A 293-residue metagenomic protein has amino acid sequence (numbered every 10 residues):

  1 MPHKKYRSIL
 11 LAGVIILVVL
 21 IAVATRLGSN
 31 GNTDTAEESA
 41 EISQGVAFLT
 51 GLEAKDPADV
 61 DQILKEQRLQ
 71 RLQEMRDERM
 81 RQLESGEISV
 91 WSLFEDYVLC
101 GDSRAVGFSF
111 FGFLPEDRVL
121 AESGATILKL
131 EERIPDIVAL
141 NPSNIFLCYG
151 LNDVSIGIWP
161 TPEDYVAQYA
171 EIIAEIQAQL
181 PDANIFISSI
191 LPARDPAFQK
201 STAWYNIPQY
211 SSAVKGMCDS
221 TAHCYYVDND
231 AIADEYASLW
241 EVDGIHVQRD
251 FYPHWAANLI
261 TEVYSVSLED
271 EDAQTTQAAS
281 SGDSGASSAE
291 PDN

Functional and structural regions predicted by a protein language model:
M1-F94, F110, V266-N293: N-terminal secretory targeting modules
E78-G86, G124-I134: N-terminal post-signal-peptidase region of extra-cytosolic proteins
C100-S103, L120-S123, C148-N152, S188-P192 (+1 more regions): Active-site-proximal beta-strand/loop segments in catalytic clefts of secreted hydrolases
G107, R133-V166, F186, I190-A197: Oxyanion-hole/transition-state-stabilizing segment in secreted/luminal serine hydrolases and related acyltransferases
G112-L130, S155-P162: Acidic/histidine-rich helix-loop elements that form or flank divalent-metal/phosphate-binding sites at the catalytic
I127-V138, A170-E175: Alpha-helical scaffolding within the catalytic cores of extracellular/periplasmic polymer-degrading hydrolases
P162-E171, A203-Y210: Charged helix-capping and loop-helix junction motifs
A193-N293: Catalytic His-Asp segment of secreted/periplasmic serine-dependent ester chemistry enzymes
